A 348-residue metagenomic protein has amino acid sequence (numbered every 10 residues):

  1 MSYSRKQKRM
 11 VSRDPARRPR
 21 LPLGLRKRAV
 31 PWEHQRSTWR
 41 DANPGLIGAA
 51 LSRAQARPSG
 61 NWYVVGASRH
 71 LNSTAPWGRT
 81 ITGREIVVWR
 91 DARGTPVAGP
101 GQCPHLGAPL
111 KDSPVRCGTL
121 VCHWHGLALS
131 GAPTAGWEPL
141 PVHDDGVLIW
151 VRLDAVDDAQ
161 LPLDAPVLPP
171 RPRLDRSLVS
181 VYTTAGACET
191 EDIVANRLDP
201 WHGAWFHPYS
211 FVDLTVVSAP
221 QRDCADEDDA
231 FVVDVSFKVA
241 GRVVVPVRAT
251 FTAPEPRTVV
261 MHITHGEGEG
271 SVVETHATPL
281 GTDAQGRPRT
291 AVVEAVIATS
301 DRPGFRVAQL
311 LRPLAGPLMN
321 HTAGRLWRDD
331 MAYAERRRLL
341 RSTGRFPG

Functional and structural regions predicted by a protein language model:
S2-A67, P139-D145, I149-R176: Replace "small metal-dependent catalytic modules" with "small catalytic or cofactor-binding modules
R5, D164-G348: C-terminal catalytic domain of Rieske-type non-heme iron oxygenases
R5, G66-P170: Rieske [2Fe-2S] iron-sulfur-binding domain
R9-G45, D91, T95, G99-Q102 (+3 more regions): N-terminal short leaders/motifs
S59, G136, H143-D145, E269-S271 (+1 more regions): A short, structural micro-pattern
S59-S68, N72, W124, G131-A132 (+2 more regions): Short Pro/Gly-enriched beta-strand edge/turn motifs at strand-loop
N61, A75-W77, R84, V147-I149 (+3 more regions): A generic secondary-structure signal marking the coil-to-beta-strand transition
